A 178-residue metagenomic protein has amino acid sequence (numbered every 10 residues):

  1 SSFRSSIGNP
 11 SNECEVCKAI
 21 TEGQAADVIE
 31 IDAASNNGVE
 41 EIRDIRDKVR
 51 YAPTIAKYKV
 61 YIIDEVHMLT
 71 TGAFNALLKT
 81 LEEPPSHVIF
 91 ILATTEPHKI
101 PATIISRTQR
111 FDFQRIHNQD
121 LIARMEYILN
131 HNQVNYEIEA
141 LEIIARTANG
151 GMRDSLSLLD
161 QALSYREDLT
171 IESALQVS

Functional and structural regions predicted by a protein language model:
S1-R110: P-loop/Walker A NTP-binding region and its immediately flanking N-terminal helices in P-loop NTPase folds
E22-A26, A93, Q109-S178: Extended, largely alpha-helical regulatory/partner-binding modules appended to the mid-to-C-terminal parts
